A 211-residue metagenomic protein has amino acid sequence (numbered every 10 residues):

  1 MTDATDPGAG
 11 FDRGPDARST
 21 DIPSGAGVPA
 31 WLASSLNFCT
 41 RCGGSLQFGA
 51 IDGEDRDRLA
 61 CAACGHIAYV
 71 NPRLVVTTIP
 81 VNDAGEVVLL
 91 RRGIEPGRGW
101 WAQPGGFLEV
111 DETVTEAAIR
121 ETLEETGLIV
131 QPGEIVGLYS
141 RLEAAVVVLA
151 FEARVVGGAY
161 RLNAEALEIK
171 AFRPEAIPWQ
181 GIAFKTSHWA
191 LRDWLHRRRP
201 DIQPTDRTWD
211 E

Functional and structural regions predicted by a protein language model:
M1-P96, F107-E124, L128-A159, P200-E211: N-terminal leader/linker segments that precede catalytic domains of diphosphate-processing enzymes
I51, G99, G181: Short glycine-/acidic-enriched loop or helix-start segments at secondary-structure transitions that form or flank
G97-W100, R173: Short, basic/glycine-rich phosphate-binding loops at helix/coil junctions that contact nucleotide phosphates
W100-G106: Conserved acetyl-CoA binding element of GNAT-fold acetyltransferases
A102, A150, W189-L191: Residue-level signature of transmembrane alpha-helix interfaces in integral membrane proteins
A102, I129, A171: Short aromatic/basic micro-patch
L162-W194: NUDIX/MutT-family hydrolases
